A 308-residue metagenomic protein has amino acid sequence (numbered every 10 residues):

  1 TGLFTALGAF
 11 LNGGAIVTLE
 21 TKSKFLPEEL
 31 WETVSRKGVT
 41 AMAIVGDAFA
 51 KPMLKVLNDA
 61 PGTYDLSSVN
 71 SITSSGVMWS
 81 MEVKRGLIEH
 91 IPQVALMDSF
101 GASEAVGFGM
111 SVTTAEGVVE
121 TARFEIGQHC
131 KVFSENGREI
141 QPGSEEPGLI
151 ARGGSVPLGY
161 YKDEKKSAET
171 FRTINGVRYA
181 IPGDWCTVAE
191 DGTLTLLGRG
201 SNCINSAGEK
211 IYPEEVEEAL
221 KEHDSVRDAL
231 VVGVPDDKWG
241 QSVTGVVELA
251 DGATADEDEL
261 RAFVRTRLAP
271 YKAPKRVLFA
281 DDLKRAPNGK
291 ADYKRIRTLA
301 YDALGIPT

Functional and structural regions predicted by a protein language model:
G2-V17, T40: Conserved short alpha-helical elements in the N-terminal third of ANL/AMP-binding
L11-N12, W31-E32, V39-I44, L54-V119 (+2 more regions): Gly/Ser/Thr-rich phosphate-binding loop
I16-K37, A48, I211-V216: ATP-dependent adenylate-forming carboxylate-activation enzymes
S35, M42, G153-G154, L158-G159 (+7 more regions): AMP-binding/adenylate-forming catalytic core of the ANL superfamily
M78, M110-V112, E116-D163, E169-T173 (+1 more regions): Adenylate-forming AMP-binding core of the ANL superfamily, especially NRPS adenylation
L96-E104, A122-F124, V232-P235, L278: Beta-strand->loop->alpha-helix junctions that form or flank phosphate-binding loops in nucleotide-handling enzymes
H129-N136, D184, D281-N288: Active-site and channel-lining beta-strand-loop segments that bind or position nucleotide-derived/phosphorylated
T298-T308: Acidic/polar alpha-helix N-cap and adjacent early helical turns within long charge-rich amphipathic helices/linkers
